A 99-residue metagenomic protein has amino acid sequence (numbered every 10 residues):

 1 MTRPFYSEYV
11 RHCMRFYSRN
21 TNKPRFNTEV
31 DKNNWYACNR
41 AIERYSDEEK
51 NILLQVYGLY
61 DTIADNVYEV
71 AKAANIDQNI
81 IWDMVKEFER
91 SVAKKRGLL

Functional and structural regions predicted by a protein language model:
M1-R44, A73-A74, K94-L99: N-terminal interaction/assembly modules
N20, Y45, V56-Y60: Generic structural signal for hydrophobic core residues of well-folded globular domains
Y36-A37, V56, V85: Residue-level signal for functionally critical sites in structured catalytic/ligand-binding pockets
I42, W82-V85: Amphipathic, non-transmembrane alpha-helical scaffold segments
I52-L53: A short pre-motif secondary-structure segment
L59-I80: Helix-turn-helix DNA-binding module
V85-G97: C-terminal flanking helix
